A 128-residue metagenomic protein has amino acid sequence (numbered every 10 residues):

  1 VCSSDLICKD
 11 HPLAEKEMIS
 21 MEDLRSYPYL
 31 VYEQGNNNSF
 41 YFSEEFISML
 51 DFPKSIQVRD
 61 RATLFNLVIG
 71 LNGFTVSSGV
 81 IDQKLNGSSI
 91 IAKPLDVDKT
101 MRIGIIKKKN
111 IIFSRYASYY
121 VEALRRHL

Functional and structural regions predicted by a protein language model:
V1-S3: Short, small-residue-biased leader/transition segments that mark boundaries at the very start of proteins
D5-I7, I105: Intrinsically disordered, acidic Ser/Thr/Pro-rich N-terminal transactivation domains of bZIP transcription factors
D10-S20, N37, V97-K99, N110-Y116: Short helix-loop capping/hinge motifs at secondary-structure junctions, enriched in acidic/polar residues
M21, Y27-L50, F113-S118: Secondary-structure junction motif
E22, R102, I106-L128: Extended ligand-binding regions for polar small-molecule ligands
V31, D51-D60: Short beta-strand-to-loop elements that line the ligand-binding cleft of bilobed periplasmic-binding protein-like
F46-S55, S89-I90: A local structural motif
T63-I112: Beta-alpha-beta core module
